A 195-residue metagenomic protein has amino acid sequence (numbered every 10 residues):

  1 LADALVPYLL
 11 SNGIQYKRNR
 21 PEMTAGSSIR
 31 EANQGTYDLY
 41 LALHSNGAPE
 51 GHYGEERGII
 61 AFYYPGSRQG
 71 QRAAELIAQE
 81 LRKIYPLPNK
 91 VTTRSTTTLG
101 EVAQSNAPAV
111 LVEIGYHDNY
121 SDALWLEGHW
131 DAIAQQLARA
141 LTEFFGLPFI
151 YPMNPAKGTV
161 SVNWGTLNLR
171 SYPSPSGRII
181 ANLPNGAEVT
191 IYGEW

Functional and structural regions predicted by a protein language model:
L1-R68, R72: Catalytic-core regions of hydrolytic enzymes
D3-L10, R68-P86, A123-Y151: Long, well-ordered alpha-helical scaffolding segments within enzyme catalytic domains, especially pronounced
Q15-M23, L87-R94, P148-Y151: Surface-exposed patches in mature extracellular/periplasmic domains of secreted proteins
P21-S27, S95-T98, S171: N-terminal post-signal-peptidase region of extra-cytosolic proteins
A32-G35, Y53-E55, V102-N106, S161 (+1 more regions): Extracellular/periplasmic catalytic domains that process cell-envelope and extracellular macromolecules
G35, Y40-S45, P49, T92-Y151: Active-site-adjacent mobile loop/cap segments within catalytic or ligand-binding domains
I150-N168, A181-N185, Y192-W195: SH3-family beta-barrel domains
P173-R178: Short alpha-helix capping/helix-loop boundary micro-motifs
